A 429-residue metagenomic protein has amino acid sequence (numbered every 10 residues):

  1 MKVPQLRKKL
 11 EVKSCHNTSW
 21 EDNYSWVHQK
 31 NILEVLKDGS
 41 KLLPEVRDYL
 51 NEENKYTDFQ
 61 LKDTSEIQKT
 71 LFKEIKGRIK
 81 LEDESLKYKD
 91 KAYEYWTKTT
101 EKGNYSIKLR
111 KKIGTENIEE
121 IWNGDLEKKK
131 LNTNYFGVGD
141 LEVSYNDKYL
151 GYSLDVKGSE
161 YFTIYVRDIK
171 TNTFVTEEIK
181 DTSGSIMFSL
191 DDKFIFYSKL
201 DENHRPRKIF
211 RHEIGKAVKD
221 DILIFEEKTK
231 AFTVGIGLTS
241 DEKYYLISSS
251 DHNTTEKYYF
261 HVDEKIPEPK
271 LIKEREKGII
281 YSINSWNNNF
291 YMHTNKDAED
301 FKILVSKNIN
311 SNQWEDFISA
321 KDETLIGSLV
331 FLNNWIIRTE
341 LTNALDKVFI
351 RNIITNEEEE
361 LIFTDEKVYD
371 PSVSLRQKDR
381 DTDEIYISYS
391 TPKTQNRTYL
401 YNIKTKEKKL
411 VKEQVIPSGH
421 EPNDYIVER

Functional and structural regions predicted by a protein language model:
M1-L61, K69-D83: N-terminal pre-domain segments of enzymes
P44-E142, S153, F232-S285, G327-S328 (+2 more regions): Non-catalytic accessory segments flanking enzyme active sites
E94, D147-L150, I195, Y245 (+3 more regions): Hydrophobic beta-strand positions that form the internal "hydrophobic ladder" of WD40/Gbeta-like beta-propeller blades
E101-Y105, V156-F162, E202-R207, S250-T255 (+3 more regions): Short, solvent-exposed loop/turn segments at conserved positions within beta-propeller repeat blades
I113, I169, L200, I214 (+5 more regions): Inter-blade boundary loops/turns of WD-repeat beta-propellers
I118-D140, G151-K199, N203, F210 (+1 more regions): Asp-box/WD-like beta-propeller blade repeats and closely related beta-sheet repeat scaffolds
I169-K180, K216-K228, K265-K273, S311-S319 (+1 more regions): Blade-edge beta-strand/turn elements of extracellular beta-propeller and related beta-sheet repeat scaffolds
G184, L190-Y259: Solenoidal tandem-repeat scaffolds enriched in leucines and small polar residues
